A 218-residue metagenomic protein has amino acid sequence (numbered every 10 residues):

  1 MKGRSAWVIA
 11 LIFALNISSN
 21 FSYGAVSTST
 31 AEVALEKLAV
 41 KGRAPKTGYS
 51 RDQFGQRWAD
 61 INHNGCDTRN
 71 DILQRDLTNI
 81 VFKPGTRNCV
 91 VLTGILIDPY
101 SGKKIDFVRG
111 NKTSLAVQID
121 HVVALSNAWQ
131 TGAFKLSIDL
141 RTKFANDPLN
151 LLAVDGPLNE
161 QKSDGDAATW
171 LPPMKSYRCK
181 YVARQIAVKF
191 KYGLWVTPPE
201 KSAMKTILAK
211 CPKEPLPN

Functional and structural regions predicted by a protein language model:
M1-V8: Bacterial N-terminal signal peptides that target proteins for export
I9-S18: Bacterial N-terminal signal peptides
Y23-C66, P198-E200, K213-P217: N-terminal module-boundary/linker segments of secreted carbohydrate-active enzymes
A25, R87-C89, S163: GH16 jelly-roll
P45-V117, V122-V123: Secreted/periplasmic proteins that engage bacterial cell-wall peptidoglycan
V91, Y100-N218: Domain-level detector of nuclease and nuclease-like folds in predominantly extracellular/periplasmic contexts
